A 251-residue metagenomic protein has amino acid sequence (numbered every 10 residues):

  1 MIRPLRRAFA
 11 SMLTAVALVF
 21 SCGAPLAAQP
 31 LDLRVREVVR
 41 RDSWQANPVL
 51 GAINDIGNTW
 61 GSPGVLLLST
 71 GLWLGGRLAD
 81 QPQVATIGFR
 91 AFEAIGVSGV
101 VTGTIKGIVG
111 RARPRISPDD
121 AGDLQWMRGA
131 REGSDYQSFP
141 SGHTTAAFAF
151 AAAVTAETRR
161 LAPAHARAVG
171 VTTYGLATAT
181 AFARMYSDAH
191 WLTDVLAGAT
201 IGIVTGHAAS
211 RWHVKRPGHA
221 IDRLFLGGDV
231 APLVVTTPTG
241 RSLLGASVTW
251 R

Functional and structural regions predicted by a protein language model:
M1-E37, D42-A46, W60, A85 (+1 more regions): Replace "edges of transmembrane helices
A46-L67: Interfacial helix-start motif at the membrane-water boundary
I56-G61, A79, I87-F92, D135-Y136: Second-shell loop/turn segments in exported
V65-R77: Long, hydrophobic/aromatic-enriched structural stretches that serve as scaffold segments
L74-Q81, E157-R159: Structural signal for the C-terminal ends of transmembrane alpha-helices and the immediately following loop
